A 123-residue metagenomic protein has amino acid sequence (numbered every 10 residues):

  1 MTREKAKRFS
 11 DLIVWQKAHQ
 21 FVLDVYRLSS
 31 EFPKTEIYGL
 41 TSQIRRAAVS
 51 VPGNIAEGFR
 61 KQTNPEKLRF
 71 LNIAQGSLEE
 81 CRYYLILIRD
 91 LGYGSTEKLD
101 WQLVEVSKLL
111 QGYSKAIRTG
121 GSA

Functional and structural regions predicted by a protein language model:
M1-A123: Amphipathic alpha-helical assembly/interaction segments
